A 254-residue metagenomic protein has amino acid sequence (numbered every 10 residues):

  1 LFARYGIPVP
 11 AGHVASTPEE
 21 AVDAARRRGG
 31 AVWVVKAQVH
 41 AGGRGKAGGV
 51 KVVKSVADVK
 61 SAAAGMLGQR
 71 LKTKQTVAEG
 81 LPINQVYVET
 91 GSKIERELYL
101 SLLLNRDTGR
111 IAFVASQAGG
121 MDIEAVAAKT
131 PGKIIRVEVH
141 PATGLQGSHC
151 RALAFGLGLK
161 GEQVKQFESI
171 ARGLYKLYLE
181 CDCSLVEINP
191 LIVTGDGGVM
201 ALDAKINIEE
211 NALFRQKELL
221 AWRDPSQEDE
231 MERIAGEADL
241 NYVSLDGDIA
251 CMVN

Functional and structural regions predicted by a protein language model:
L1-E187, I192-N254: ATP-dependent carboxylate/acyl-activation modules
